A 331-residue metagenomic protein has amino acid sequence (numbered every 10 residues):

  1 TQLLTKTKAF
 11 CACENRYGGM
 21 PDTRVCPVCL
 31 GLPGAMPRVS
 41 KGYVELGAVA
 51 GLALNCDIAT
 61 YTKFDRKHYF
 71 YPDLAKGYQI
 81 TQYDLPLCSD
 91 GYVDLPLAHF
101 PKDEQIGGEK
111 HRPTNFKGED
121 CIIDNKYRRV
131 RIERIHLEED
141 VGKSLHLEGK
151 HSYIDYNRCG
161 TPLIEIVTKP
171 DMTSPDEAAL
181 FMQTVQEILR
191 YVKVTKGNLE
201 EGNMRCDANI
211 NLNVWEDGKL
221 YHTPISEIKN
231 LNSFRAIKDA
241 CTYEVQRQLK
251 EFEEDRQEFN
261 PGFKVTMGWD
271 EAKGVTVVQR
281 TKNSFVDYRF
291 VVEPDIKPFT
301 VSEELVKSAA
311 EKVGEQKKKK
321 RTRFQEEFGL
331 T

Functional and structural regions predicted by a protein language model:
T1-E315, K320-T322, E326-F328: Basic, nucleic-acid-interacting segments
